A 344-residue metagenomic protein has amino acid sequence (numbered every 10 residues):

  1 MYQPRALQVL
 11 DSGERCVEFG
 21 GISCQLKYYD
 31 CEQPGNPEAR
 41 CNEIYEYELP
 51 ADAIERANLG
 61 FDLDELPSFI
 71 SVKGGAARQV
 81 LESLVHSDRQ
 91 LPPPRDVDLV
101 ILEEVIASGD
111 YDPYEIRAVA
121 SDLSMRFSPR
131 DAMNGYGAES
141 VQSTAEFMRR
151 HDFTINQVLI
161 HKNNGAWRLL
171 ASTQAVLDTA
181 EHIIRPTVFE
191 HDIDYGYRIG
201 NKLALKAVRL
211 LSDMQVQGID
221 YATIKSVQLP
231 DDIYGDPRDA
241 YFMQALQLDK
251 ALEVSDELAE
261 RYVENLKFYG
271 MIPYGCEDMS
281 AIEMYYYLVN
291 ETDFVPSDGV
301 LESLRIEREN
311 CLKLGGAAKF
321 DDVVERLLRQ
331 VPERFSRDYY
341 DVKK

Functional and structural regions predicted by a protein language model:
M1-K344: Catalytic cores of the polymerase beta-like nucleotidyltransferase superfamily and closely associated nucleotide
